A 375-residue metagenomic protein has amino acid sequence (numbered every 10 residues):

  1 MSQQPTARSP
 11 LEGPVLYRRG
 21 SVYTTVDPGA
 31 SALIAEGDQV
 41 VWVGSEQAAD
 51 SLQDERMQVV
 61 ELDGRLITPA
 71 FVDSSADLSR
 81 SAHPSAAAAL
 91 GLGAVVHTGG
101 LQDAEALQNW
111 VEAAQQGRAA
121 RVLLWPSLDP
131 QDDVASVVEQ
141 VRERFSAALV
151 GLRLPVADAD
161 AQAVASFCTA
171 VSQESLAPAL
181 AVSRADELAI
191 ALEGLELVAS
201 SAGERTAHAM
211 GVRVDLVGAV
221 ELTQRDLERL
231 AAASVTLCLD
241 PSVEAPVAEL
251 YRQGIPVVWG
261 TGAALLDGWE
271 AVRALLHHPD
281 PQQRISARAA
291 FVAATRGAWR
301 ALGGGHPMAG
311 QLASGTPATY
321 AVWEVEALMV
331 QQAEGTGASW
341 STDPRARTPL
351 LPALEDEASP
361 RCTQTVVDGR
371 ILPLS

Functional and structural regions predicted by a protein language model:
M1-Q53, L328, L350-A353, R370: N-terminal metal-binding scaffold of metallo-dependent hydrolase/deaminase domains
P10-R18, S51-S85, A89: Replace "His-x-His-based motif
G20, D38, G64, S75 (+11 more regions): Divalent metal-coordination and catalytic microenvironments
D73-D77, H83-P130, A148-A157, Q173-P178 (+3 more regions): Divalent metal-dependent hydrolysis catalytic cores, especially in the metallo-beta-lactamase
L107, D186-V198, D226-E228, E244 (+2 more regions): Histidine/acidic-residue-rich catalytic or RNA/ligand-binding cores of hydrolases and nuclease-related proteins
A120, W125-D132, A157-P246, R252 (+1 more regions): Active-site core of metal-dependent hydrolases
V212-R213, V258, A274-S286, L351: Short beta-alpha connecting loops at secondary-structure transitions that line or flank enzyme active sites
L250, D267, A271-R273, S286 (+2 more regions): C-terminal cap of metal-dependent C-N hydrolases
